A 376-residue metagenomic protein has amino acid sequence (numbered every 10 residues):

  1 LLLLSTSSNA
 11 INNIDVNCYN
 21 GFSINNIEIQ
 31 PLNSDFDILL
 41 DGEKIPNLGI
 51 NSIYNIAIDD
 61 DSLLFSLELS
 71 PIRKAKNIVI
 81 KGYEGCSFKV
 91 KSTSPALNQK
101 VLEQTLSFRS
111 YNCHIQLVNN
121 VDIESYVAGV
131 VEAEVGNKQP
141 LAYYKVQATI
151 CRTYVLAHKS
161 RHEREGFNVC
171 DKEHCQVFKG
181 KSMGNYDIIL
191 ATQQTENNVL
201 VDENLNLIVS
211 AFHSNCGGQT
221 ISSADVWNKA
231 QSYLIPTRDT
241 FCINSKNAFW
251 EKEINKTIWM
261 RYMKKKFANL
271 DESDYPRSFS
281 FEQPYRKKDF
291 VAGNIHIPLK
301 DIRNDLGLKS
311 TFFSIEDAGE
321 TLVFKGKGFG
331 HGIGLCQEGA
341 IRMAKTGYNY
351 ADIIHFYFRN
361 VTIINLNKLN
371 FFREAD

Functional and structural regions predicted by a protein language model:
L3-D376: Conserved, single-site charged/polar hotspot
